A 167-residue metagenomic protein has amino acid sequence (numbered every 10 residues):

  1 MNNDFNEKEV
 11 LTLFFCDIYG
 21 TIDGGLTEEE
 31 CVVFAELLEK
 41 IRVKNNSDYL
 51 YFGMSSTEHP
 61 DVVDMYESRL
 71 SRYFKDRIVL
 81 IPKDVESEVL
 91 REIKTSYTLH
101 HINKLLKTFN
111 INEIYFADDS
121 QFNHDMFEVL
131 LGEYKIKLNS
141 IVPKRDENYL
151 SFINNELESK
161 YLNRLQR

Functional and structural regions predicted by a protein language model:
M1-E92: Alpha-helical substrate-recognition element adjacent to the catalytic core
P60-R167: C-terminal cap/substrate-recognition subdomain and adjoining C-terminal extension of metal-dependent phosphatase-like
